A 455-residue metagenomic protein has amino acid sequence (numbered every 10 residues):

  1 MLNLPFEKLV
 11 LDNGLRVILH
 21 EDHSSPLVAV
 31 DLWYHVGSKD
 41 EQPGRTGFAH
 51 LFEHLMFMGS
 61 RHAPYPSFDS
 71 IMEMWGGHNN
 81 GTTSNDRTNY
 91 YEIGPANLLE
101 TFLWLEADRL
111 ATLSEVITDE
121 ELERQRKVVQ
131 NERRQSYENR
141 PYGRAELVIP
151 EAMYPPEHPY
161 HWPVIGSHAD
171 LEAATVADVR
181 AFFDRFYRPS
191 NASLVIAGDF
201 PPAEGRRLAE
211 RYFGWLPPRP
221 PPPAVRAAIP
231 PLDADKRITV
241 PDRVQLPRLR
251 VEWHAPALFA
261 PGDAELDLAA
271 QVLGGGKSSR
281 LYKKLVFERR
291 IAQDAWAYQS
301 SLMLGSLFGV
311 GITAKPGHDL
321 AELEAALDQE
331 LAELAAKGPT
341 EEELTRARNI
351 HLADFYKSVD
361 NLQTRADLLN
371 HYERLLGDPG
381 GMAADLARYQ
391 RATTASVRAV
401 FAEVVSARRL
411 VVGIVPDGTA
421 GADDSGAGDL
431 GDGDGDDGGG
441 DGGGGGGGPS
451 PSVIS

Functional and structural regions predicted by a protein language model:
G14, L32, H50, M72 (+14 more regions): Buried hydrophobic packing residues in well-ordered domains
A29-I93, H161-I165, G275-I291: M16/MPP (pitrilysin/insulinase) zinc-metallopeptidase core fold and M16-derived inactive scaffolds
M58-S60, F102-L105, R109, L113 (+6 more regions): Scaffold signal of the M16-like zinc-metallopeptidase fold and its non-catalytic homologs
G59-H62, I93-Q125, S300-S358, G431 (+1 more regions): M16/insulysin-pitrilysin zinc metalloprotease superfamily fold
S70-E73, L113-R133, P201, P220-A234 (+4 more regions): Acidic/histidine-enriched alpha-helical segments
S114, P156, V164, R188-P189 (+6 more regions): An aromatic/glycine/proline-enriched structural segment found at the starts of mature extracellular/organellar domains
S193-V195, I312-T313, L334, E342-G440 (+1 more regions): C-terminal regions of mature proteins
R250-H254, L273-A314: A structural supersecondary motif
